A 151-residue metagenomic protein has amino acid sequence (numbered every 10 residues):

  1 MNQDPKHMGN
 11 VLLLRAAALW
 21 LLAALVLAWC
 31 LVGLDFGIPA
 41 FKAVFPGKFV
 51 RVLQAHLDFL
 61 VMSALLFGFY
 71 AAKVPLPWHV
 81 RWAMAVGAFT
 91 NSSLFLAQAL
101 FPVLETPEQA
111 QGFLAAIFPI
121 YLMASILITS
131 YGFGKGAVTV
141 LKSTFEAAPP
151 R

Functional and structural regions predicted by a protein language model:
M1-G9: Short, Lys/Arg-rich, polar N-terminal cytosolic tail immediately upstream of the first transmembrane signal-anchor
G9-L34: N-terminal signal-anchor transmembrane alpha helix
A23, L27-W29, F49-A72, V86-L96: Core segments of alpha-helical transmembrane spans in multipass integral membrane proteins
C30-F45: Membrane-interface helix-loop junction between the first two transmembrane segments
F45-D58, G112-M123: Short aromatic-rich membrane-water interface segments that cap or initiate transmembrane helices in multi-pass membrane
F59-F69, A124-A137: Hydrophobic cores of alpha-helical transmembrane segments in multi-pass inner/ER membrane proteins, independent
L76-S93, A148-R151: Cytoplasmic juxtamembrane regions at transmembrane-helix boundaries
L94-A110: Transmembrane alpha-helical segments of integral membrane proteins
